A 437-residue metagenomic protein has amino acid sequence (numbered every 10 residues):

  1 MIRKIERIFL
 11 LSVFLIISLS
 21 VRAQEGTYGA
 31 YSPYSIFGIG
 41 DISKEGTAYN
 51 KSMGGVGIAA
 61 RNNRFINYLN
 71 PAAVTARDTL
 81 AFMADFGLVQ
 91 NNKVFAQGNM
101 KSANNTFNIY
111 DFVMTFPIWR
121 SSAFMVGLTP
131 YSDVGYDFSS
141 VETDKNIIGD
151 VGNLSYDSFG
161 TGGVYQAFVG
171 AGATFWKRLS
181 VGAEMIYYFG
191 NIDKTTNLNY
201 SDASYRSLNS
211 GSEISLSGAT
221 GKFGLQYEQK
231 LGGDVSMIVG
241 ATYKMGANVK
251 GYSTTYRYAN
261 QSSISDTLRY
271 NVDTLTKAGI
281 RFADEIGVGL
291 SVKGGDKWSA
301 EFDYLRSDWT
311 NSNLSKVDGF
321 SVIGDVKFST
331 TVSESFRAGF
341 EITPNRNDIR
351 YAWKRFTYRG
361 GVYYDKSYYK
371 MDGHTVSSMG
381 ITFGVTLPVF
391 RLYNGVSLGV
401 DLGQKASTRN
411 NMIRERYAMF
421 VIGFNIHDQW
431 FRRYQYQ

Functional and structural regions predicted by a protein language model:
M1-T27: Bacterial Sec-dependent N-terminal signal peptides
I8-L10, A59-R61, Q166-A167: Short hydrophobic "helix-edge" motifs at membrane interfaces and signal-peptide entry regions
F14-L15, L19, A23, G57 (+2 more regions): Generic low-complexity, intrinsically disordered sequence content enriched in small uncharged/hydrophobic residues
R22-S132: N-terminal, post-signal peptide beta-strand-biased segments of exported outer-membrane/organellar beta-barrel and other
Q24-K51, R120-Q437: Outer-membrane beta-barrel porins/channels
